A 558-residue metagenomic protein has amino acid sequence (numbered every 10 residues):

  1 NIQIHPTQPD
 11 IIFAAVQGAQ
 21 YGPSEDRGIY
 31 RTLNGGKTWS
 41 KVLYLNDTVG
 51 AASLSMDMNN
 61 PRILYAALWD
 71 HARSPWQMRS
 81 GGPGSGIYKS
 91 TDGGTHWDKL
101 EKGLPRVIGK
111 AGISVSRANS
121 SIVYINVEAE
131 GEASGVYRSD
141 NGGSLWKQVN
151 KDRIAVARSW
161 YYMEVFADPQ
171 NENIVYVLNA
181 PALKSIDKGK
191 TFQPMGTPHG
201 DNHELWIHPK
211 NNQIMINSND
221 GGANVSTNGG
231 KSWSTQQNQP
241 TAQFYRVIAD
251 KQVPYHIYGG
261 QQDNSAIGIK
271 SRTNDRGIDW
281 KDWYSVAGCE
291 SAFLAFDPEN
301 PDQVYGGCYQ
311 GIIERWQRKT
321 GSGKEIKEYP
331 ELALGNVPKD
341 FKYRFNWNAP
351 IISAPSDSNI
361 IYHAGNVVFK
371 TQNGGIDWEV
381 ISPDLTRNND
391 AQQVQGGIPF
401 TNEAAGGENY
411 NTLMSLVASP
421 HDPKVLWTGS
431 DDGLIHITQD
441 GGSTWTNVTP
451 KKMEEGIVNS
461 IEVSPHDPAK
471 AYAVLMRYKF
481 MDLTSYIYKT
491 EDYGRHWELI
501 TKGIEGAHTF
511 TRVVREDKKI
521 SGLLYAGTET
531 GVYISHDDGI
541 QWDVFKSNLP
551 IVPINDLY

Functional and structural regions predicted by a protein language model:
N1-Y558: Beta-propeller blade termini and top-face loops
